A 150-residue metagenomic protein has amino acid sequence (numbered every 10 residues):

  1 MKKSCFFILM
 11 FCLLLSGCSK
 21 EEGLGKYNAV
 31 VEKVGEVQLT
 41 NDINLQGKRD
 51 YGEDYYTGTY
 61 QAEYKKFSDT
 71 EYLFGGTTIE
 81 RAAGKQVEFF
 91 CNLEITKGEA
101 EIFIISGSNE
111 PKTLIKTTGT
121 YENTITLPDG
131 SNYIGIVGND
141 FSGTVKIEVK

Functional and structural regions predicted by a protein language model:
M1-S4: Positively charged n-region of N-terminal signal peptides that target proteins for export
L14-G17: C-terminal motif of bacterial Sec signal peptides marking the signal peptidase cleavage site
E21-T78: Transition segment at domain starts
G58, P128-N132: A glycine-anchored, Pro-Gly-centered beta-turn/N-cap motif
K66-Q86, T124-D129: Extracellular and analogous surface-interaction loops
K85-I95, I136: A short beta-strand element within beta-rich, extracytoplasmic domains of secreted/secretory-pathway proteins
K97-K112: Short, surface-exposed beta-strand/strand-loop-strand elements in extracellular ectodomains
G138-K150: Edge beta-strands of jelly-roll/beta-sandwich modules across compartments, strongly enriched in secreted/luminal
